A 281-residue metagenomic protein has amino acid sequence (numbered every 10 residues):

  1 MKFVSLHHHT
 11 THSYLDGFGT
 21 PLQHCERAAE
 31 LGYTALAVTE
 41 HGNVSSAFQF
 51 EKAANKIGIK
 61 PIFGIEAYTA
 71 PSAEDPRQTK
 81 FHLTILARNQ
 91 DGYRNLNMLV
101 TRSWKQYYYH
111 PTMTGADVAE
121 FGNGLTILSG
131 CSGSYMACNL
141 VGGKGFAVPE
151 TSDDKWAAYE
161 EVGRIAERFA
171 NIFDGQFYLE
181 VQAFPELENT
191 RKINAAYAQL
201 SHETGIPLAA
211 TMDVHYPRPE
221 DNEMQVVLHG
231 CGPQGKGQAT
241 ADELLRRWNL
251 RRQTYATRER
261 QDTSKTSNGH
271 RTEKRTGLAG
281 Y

Functional and structural regions predicted by a protein language model:
M1-T263, K274, L278-Y281: Phosphodiester-processing cores and adjacent nucleic acid-binding clamps
T266-T272: Short, small-residue-biased leader/transition segments that mark boundaries at the very start of proteins
